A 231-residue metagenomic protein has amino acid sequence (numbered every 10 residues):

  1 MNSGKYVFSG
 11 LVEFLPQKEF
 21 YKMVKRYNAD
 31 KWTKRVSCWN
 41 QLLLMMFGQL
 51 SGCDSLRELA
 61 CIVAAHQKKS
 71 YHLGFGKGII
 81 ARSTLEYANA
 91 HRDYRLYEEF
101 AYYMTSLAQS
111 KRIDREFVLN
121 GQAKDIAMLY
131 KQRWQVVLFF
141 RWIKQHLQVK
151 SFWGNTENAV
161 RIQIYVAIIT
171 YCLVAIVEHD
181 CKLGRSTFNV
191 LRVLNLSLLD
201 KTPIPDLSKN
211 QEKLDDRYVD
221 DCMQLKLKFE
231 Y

Functional and structural regions predicted by a protein language model:
M1-E58, I62, E99, Q122-Y231: Single, function-defining residue in the core of a domain
W39-Y97: Short, positively charged, Gly/Tyr-enriched micro-motifs that form contact patches at catalytic or ligand/partner
A65-H66, L107, V149: A short structural micro-motif
K68-Y71, Y103-M104, K111-I113, F140 (+1 more regions): Glycine-rich loops and low-complexity Gly/Arg-rich segments that provide flexible linkers or classic glycine-based
H72, V118, Q224-K226: Acidic/proline-rich low-complexity IDRs
K77-A123: Active-site- or DNA-interface-adjacent structural scaffold in DNA-acting proteins
